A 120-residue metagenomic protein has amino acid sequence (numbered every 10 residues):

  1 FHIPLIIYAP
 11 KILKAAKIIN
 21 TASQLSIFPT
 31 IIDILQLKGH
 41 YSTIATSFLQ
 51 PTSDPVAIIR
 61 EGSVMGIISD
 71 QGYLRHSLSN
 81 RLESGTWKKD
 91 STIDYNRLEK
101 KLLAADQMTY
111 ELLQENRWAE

Functional and structural regions predicted by a protein language model:
F1-E120: Solvent-exposed soluble domains appended to multi-pass membrane proteins
